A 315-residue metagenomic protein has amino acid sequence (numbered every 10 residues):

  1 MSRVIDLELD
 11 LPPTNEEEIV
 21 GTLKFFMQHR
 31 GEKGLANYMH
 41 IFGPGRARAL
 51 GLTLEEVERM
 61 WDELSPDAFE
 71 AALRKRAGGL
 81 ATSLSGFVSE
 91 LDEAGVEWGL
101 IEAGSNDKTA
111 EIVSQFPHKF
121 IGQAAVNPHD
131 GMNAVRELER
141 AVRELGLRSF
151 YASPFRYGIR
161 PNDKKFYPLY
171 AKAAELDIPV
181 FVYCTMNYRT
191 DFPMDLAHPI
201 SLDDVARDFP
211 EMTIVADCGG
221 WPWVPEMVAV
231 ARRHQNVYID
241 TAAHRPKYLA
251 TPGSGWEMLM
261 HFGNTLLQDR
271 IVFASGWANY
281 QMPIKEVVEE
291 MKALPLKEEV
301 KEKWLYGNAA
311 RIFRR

Functional and structural regions predicted by a protein language model:
S2-L7, P13-L80, S85-S89, E93 (+3 more regions): Mid-to-C-terminal alpha-helical segments outside catalytic/metal-binding sites
E8, L91, G99, G122 (+9 more regions): Divalent metal-coordination and catalytic microenvironments
D10-T14, G104, A125-H129, S153-Y157 (+4 more regions): Active-site beta-loop-alpha junctions enriched in small/polar residues
S83-E90, S105, E137, L169 (+5 more regions): Alpha-helical packing segments of well-folded alpha/beta enzyme cores
G95-G99, M212-I214: Short active-site oxyanion
E97-W98, A103-L196: Active-site gating/metal-coordination segments in enzymes
N106-A110, W223-M227, Q281, V288: Short, well-ordered alpha-helical microsegments
R148-S149, G158-V272: Catalytic pocket-lining loop regions of alpha/beta-barrel enzymes, especially the amidohydrolase/enolase/GH5 lineages
